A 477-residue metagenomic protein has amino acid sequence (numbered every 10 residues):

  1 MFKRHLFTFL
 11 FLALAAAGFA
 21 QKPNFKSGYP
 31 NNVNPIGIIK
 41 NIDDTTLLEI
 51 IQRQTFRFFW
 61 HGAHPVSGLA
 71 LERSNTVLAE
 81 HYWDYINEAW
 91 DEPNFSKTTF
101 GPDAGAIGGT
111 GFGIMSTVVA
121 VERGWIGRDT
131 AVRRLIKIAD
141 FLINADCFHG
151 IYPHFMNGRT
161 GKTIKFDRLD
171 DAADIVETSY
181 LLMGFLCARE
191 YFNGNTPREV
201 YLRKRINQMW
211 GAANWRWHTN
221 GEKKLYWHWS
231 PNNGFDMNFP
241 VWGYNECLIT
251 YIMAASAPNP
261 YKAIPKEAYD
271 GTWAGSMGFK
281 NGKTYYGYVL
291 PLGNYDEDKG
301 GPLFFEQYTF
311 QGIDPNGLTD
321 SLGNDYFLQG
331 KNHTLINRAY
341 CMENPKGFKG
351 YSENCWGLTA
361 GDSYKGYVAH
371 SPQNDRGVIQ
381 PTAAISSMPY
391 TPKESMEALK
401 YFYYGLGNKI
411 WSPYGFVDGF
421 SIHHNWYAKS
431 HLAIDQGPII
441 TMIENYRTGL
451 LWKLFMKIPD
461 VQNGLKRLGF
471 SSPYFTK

Functional and structural regions predicted by a protein language model:
M1-P23: Bacterial Sec-dependent N-terminal signal peptides
Q21-K477: Ser/Thr/Asn(+Pro)-rich, low-complexity disordered segments
